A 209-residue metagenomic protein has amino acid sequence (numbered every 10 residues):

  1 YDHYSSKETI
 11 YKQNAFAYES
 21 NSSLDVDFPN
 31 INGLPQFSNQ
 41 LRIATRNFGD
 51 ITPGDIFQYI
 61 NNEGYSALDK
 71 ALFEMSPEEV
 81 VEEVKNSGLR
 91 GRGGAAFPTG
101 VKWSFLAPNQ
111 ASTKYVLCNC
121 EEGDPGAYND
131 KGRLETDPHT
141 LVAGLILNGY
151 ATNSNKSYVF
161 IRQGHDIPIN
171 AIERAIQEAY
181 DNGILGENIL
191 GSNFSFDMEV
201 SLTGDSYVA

Functional and structural regions predicted by a protein language model:
Y1-A209: Feature of Fe-S/electron-transfer and energy-metabolism proteins that preferentially highlights extended coupling
